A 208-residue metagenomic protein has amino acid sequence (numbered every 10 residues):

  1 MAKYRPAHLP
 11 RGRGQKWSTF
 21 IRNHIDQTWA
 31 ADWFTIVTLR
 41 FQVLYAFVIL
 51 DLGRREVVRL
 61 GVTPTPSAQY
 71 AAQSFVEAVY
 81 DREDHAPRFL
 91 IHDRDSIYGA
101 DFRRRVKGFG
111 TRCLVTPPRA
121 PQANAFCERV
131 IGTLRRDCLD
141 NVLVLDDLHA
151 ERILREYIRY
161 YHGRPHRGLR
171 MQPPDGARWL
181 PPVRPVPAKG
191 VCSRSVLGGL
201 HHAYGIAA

Functional and structural regions predicted by a protein language model:
M1-A208: Charged DNA-binding/catalytic regions of mobile-element recombinases
